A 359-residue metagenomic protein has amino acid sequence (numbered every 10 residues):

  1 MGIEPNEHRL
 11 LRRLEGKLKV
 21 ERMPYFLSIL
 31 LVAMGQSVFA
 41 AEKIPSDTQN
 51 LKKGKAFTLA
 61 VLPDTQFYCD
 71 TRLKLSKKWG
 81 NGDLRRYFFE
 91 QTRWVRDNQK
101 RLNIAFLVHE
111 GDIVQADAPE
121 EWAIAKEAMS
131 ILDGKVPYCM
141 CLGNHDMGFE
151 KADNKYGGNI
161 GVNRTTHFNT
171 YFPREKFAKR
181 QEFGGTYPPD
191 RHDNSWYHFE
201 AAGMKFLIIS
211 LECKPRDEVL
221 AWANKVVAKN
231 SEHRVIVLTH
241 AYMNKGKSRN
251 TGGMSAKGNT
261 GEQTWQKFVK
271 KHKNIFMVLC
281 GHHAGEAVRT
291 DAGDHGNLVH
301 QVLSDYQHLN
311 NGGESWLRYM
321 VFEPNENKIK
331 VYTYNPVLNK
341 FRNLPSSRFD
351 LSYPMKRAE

Functional and structural regions predicted by a protein language model:
A41-E120, E359: N-terminal active-site segment of His-dependent metallophosphoesterases
D47, K77-K78, A118-A221, K271 (+3 more regions): Extended active-site neighborhood of metal-dependent phosphoesterases/phosphodiesterases
K53, R318-E359: A short C-terminal boundary segment appended to hydrolase-like catalytic domains
K55-T58, R101-F106, D133-C139, A201-L207 (+4 more regions): Loop/turn elements at helix/coil->beta-strand transitions in domains of secreted/extracellular proteins
V61-P63, F106-D112, P137-G143, L211 (+3 more regions): Active-site neighborhood of phospho(di)ester-bond hydrolases with catalytic His/Asp-centered motifs
Y68-D70, Q115-D117, L142-K151, H192-S195 (+5 more regions): Active-site environment of divalent metal-dependent phosphoester hydrolases
G80, E218-A221, A228-F276: Active-site-proximal segments of metal-dependent phosphoesterases and phosphodiesterases across multiple
A256-N325: Conserved beta-sheet core of the metallophosphoesterase superfamily
